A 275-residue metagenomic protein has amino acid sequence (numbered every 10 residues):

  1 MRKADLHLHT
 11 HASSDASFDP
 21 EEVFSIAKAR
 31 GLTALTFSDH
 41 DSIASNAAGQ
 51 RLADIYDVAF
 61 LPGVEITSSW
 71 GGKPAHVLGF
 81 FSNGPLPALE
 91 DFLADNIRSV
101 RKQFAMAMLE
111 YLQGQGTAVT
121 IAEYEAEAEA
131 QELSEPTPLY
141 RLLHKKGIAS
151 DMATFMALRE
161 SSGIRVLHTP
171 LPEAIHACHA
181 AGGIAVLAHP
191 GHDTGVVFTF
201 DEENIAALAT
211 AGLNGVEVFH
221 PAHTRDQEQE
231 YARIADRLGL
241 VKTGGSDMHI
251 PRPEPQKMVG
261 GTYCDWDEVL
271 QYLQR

Functional and structural regions predicted by a protein language model:
M1-S14, P20-R30, A44-P85, K145-K146 (+3 more regions): Charged catalytic cores and adjacent phosphate/nucleic-acid-binding surfaces used for phosphate/nucleic-acid chemistry
H7-H9, T33-L35, L93-A94, E123-E125 (+3 more regions): A short, structure-level motif marking secondary-structure boundaries and short turns
H11-A12, F37-S38, N96-I97, E127-A128 (+3 more regions): A generic structural signal for short
S17, K102-E110, Q115-T199: Divalent metal-binding pocket/active-site signature
S17-F18, F37: An N-terminal domain-cap segment
E22, T33, H40-Q103, A107 (+1 more regions): Mid-domain alpha/beta scaffold segments of enzyme catalytic cores
T36-F37, G245: Short beta-strand segments at enzyme active-site cores
